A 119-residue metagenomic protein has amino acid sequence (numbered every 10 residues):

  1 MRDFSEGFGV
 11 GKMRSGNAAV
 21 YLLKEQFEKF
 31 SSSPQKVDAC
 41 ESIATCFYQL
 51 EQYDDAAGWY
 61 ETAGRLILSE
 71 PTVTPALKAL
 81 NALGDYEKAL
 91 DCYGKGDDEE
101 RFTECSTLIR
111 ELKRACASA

Functional and structural regions predicted by a protein language model:
V10-L23, L83: Helix-turn-helix repeat elements of alpha-solenoid scaffolds
Q49, A82, K95, L108-A115: Register position in tetratricopeptide repeats
